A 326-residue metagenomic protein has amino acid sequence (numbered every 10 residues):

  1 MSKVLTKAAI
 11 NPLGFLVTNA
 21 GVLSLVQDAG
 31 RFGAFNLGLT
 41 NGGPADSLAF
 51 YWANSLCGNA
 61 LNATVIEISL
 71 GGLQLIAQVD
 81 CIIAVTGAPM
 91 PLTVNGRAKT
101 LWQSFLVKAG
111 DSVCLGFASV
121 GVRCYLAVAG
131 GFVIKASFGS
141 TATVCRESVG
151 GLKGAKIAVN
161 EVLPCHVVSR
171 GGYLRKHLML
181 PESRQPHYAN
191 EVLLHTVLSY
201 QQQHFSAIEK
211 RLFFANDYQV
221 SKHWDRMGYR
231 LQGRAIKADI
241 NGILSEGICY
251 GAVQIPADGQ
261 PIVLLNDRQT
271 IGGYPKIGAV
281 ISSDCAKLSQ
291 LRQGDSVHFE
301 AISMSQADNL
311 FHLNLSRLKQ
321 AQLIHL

Functional and structural regions predicted by a protein language model:
M1-L326: Conserved "landmark" site that anchors the functional core of diverse proteins
